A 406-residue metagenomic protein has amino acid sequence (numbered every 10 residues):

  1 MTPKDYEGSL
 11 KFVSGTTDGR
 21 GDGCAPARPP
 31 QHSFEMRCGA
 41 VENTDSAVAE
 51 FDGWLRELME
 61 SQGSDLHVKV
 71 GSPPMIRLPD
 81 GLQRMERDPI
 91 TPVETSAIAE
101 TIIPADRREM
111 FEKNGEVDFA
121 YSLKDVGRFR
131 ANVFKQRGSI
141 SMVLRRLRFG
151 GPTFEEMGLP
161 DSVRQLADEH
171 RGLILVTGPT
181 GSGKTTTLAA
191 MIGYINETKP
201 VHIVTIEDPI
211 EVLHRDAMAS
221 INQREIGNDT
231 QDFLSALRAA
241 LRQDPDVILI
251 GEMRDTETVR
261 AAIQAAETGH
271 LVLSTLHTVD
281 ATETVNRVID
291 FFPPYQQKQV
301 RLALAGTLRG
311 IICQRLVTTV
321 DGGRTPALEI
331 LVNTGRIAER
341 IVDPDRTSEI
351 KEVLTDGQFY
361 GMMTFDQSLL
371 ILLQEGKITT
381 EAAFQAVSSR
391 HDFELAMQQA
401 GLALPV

Functional and structural regions predicted by a protein language model:
Y6-V13, D18, D22-P26, H32-V406: Short, flexible helix-loop junctions that flank or precede catalytic/ligand sites
